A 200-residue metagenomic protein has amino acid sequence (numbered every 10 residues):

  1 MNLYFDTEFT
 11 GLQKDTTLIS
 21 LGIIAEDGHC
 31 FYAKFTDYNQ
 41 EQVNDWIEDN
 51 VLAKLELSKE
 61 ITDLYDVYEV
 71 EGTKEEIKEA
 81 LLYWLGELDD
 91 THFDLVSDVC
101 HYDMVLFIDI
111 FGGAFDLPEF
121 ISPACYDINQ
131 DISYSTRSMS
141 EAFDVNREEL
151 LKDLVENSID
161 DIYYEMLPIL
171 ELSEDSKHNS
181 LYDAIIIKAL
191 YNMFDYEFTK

Functional and structural regions predicted by a protein language model:
N2, T16-L18, A25-D63, E79-K200: Metal-dependent phosphoesterase core characteristic of DEDDh/y 3'-5' exonuclease domains
T7-D15, G22: Short acidic, Gly/Ser-rich segments with clustered Asp/Glu that frequently serve as metal-coordination loops in enzyme
D63-E69: Acidic/glycine-enriched edge-of-secondary-structure segments
E69-A80: Glycine-rich, highly charged phosphate/nucleotide-binding loops
